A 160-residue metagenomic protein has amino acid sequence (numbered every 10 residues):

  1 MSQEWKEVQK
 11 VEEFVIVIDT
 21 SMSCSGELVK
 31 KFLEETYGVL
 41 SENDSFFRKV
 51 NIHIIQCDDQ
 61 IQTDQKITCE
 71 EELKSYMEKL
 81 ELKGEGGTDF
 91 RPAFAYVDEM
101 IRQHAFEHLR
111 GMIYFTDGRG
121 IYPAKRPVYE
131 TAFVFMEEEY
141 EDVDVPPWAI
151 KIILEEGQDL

Functional and structural regions predicted by a protein language model:
M1-F14, M22-E27: Acidic, polar low-complexity linker/tail segments
V11, K49, E107-L109, V128: A general structural motif
E13-V15, H53, H108-I113: Structural motif
D19: Residues that scaffold, gate, or flank divalent-cation-dependent active/transport sites
S25-G26, G120-K125: Extracytoplasmic/secreted cell-surface and envelope-processing proteins
L28, T36-E78: Redox- and metal-dependent alpha/beta enzyme cores, enriched for Fe-S-associated oxidoreductases and cofactor-handling
I61-K66, L73-I113, R119-I121, F135-D142 (+1 more regions): Von Willebrand factor
